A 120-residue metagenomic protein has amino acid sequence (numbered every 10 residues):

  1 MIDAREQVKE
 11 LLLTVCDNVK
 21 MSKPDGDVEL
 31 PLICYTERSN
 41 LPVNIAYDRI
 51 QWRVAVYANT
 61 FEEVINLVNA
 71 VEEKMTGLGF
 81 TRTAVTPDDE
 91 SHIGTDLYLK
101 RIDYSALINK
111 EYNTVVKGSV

Functional and structural regions predicted by a protein language model:
M1-E10, G26, R38-R49, T86-V120: Short, charged interaction patches at domain edges and termini
M1-N44, E62, N66-E73: Small/polar-rich, solvent-exposed N-terminal microdomains that initiate assembly or binding
V19-K23, T81-D88: Short beta-strand elements
I33, W52, I102: A broad, low-specificity signal marking well-ordered, structured residues that form hydrophobic/aromatic
T36, A55-Y57, L107: Short hydrophobic/aromatic beta-strand micro-patches that form the beta-sheet surface supporting nucleotide- or nucleic
I45-N59: Short glycine-rich, basic-tinged beta-strand/loop micro-motifs
E72-F80: A common structural junction motif
